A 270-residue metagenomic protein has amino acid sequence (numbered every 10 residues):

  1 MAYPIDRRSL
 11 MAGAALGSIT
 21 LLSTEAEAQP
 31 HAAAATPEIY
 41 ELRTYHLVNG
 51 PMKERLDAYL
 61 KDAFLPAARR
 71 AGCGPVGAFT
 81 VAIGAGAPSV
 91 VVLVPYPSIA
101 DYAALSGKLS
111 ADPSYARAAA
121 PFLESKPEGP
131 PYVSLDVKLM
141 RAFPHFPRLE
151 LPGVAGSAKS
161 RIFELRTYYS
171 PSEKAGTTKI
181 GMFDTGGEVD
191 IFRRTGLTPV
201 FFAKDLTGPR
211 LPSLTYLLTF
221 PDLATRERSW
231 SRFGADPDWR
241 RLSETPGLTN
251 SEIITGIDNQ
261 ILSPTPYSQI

Functional and structural regions predicted by a protein language model:
M1-G17: N-terminal secretory signal peptides and thylakoid transit peptides that target proteins across membranes
M11-G13, A35-T36, E54, Y59: Anionic, Ser/Thr-rich low-complexity intrinsically disordered regions
S18-S23: Hydrophobic h-region of N-terminal signal peptides that target proteins for export in Gram-negative bacteria
T24-V48, V76: C-terminal segment of N-terminal export signals and the immediately downstream linker at the start of the mature
P37-L42, G86-P97, R210-P221: Accessory recognition modules or surfaces
H46, A142-L223: Surface-exposed interaction/gating patches
H46-L56, D62-R70, P75-G156, S170-S172 (+2 more regions): Hydrophobic, ordered structural segments
N259, S263-Q269: Short, low-complexity, Pro/Ser/Thr/Gly-rich segments in the mature regions of secreted, periplasmic
